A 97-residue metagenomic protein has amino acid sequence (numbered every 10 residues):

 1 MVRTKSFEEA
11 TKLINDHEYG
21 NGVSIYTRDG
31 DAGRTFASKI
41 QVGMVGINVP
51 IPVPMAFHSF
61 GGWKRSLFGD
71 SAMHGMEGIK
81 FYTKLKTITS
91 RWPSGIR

Functional and structural regions predicted by a protein language model:
M1-R97: Conserved C-terminal structural/oligomerization subdomain of aldehyde/semialdehyde dehydrogenase
